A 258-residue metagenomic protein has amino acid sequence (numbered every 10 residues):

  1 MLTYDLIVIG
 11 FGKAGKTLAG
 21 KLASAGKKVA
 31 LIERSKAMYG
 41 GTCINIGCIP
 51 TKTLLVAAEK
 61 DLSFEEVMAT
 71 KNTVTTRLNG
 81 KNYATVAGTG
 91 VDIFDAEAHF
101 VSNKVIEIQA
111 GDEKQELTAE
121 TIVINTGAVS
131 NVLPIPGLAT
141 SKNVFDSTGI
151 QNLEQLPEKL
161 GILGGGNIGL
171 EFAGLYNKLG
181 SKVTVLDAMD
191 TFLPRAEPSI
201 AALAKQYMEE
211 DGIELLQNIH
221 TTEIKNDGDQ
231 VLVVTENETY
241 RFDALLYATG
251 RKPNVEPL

Functional and structural regions predicted by a protein language model:
M1-I9, K21-A25, R34-S35, Y39-I46 (+3 more regions): FAD-binding core/adjacent interface of flavoenzyme oxidoreductases
L6, F11-R77, L175-R195: Beta1-alpha1 glycine-rich phosphate/pyrophosphate-binding loop at the start of Rossmann-like nucleotide-binding domains
G15, S130-N131, G169, F192 (+1 more regions): Glycine-rich nucleotide phosphate-binding loop and flanking beta-alpha elements of Rossmann-like dinucleotide-binding
G40, T73-N79, Q151-N152, P157-G161 (+1 more regions): Rossmann-like dinucleotide-binding cores of NAD(P)H-dependent redox enzymes
I49, L62, E66, T73 (+7 more regions): Conserved active-site and cofactor/substrate-binding residues in soluble primary-metabolism enzymes
K60-V91, A204, D211: Dinucleotide-binding/catalytic capping subdomain of oxidoreductase cores
